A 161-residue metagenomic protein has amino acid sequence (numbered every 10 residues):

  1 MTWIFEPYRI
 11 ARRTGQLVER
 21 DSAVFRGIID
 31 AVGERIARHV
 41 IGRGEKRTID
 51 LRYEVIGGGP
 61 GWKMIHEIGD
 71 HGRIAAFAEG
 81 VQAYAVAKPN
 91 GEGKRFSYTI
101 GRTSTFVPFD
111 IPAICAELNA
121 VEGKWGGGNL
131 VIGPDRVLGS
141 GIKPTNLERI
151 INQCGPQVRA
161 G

Functional and structural regions predicted by a protein language model:
M1-R47: Long, charge-rich alpha-helical interaction segments
E34-G161: Gly/His-enriched, cation/cofactor- and phosphate-binding structural elements
